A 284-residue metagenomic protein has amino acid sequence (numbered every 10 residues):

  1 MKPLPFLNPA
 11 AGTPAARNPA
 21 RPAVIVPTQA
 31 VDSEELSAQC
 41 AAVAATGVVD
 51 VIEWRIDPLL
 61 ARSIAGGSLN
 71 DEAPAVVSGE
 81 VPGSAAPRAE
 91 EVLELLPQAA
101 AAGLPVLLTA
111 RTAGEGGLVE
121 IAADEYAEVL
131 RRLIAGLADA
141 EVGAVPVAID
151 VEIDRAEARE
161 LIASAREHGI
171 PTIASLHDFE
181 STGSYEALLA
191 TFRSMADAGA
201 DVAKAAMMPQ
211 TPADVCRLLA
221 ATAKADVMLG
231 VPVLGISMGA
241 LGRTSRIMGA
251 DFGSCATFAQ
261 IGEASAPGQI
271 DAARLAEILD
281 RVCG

Functional and structural regions predicted by a protein language model:
M1-A38, G284: N-terminal amphipathic alpha-helix/helix-capping segment at the start of soluble metabolic enzymes
P14-R17, C40-G47, G67, R88-G103 (+3 more regions): Acidic (Asp/Glu)-rich catalytic clusters
P19-I25, A102-A110, E115-G116, H168-H177 (+1 more regions): Short beta-strand/loop segments at the ligand-binding rim of alpha/beta enzyme cores
A20-S37, T112-E125, S175-E186: Active-site mouth loops of central-metabolism enzymes
P27, V51-L59, P82-A85, T109-R111 (+4 more regions): Catalytic beta/alpha-barrel core
V31-A45, I121-L137, S184-S194: Short, acidic/polar
V51-Q98: Glycine-rich, proline-tolerant flexible connector loops at the mouths of alpha/beta enzymes
E141, D154-G284: Catalytic alpha/beta core domains of metabolic enzymes, predominantly
